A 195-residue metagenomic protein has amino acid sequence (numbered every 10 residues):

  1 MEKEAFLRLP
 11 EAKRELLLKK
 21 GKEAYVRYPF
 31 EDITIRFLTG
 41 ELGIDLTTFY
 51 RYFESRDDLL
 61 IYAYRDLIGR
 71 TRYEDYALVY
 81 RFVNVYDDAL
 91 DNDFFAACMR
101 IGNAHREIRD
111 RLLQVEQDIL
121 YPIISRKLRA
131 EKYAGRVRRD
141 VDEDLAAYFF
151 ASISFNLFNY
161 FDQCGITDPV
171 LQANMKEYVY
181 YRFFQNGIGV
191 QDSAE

Functional and structural regions predicted by a protein language model:
M1-A12, D192-E195: N-terminal intrinsically disordered/low-complexity leader segments
K13-L16, K20, A24-D58, Y62: Helix-turn-helix
L16, K20-Y28, R70-E74, L78 (+2 more regions): Solvent-exposed, amphipathic alpha-helical segments
Y62, G69-A97, F150: Hydrophobic alpha-helical connector segments
D88-Q114, D118, N159-Q163: Amphipathic alpha-helical segments used for helix-helix packing
I108-R136, D144-F155, N159: Amphipathic alpha-helical packing segments from all-alpha helical-bundle domains
R129-A130, Q163, T167-E195: C-terminal peripheral helix-coil segments that are non-catalytic and often amphipathic
V141-D162, L171-F183: Hydrophobic alpha-helical segments that form the core of small-molecule binding pockets and/or dimer interfaces
